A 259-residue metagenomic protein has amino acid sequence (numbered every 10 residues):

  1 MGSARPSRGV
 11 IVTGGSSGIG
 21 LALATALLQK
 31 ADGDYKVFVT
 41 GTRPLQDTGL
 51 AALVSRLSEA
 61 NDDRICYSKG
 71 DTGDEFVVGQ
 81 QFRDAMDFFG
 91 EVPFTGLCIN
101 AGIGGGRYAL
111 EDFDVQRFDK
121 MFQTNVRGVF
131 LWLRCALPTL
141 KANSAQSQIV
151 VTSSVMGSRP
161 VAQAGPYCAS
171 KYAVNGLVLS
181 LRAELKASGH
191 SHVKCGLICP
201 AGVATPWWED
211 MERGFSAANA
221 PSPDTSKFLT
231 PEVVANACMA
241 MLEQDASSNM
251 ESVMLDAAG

Functional and structural regions predicted by a protein language model:
S16-S17: Conserved glycine-rich cofactor-binding loop
D32-L50: Conserved glycine-rich Rossmann-like NAD(P)H-binding loop of the short-chain dehydrogenase/reductase
Y108-L110, D114-D119: Substrate-binding pocket helix/loop in short-chain dehydrogenase/reductase
F113, P160-A169, S180: Active-site loop-to-helix junction immediately N-terminal to the catalytic Tyr of the SDR YXXXK motif in Rossmann-fold
L133, S170: Active-site helix of classical SDR
S154: Residue(s) in the substrate-gating loop at a strand-loop-helix junction that position the organic substrate next
L197-I198, S216-G259: C-terminal helical subdomain
